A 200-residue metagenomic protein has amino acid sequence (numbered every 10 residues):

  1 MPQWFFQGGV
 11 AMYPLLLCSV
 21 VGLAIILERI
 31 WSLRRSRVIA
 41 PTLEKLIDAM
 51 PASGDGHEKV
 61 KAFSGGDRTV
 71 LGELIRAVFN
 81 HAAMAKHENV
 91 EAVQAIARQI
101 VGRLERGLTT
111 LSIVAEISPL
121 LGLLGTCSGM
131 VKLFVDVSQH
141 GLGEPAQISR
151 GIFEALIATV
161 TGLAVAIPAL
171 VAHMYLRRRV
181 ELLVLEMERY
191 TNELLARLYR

Functional and structural regions predicted by a protein language model:
M1-E44: Hydrophobic membrane-targeting segments
Q3, V137-Q139, P145-R150: Membrane-interfacial hairpin junctions
G9, L23, V60, I75 (+3 more regions): Residue-level signature of catalytic and energy-coupling elements of molecular machines, predominantly ATP/GTP-dependent
M12-I25, S112-P119, V165-A169: Alpha-helical transmembrane segments of integral membrane proteins
L15, L111-P119, E144, I148-A155 (+1 more regions): Hydrophobic alpha-helical transmembrane segments of integral membrane proteins, especially multi-pass transporters
V38-L124, S128-L142, A172-R200: Predominantly long cytosolic amphipathic alpha-helical stalk/bundle segments
F153-V171: Hydrophobic alpha-helical transmembrane segments of polytopic membrane proteins
